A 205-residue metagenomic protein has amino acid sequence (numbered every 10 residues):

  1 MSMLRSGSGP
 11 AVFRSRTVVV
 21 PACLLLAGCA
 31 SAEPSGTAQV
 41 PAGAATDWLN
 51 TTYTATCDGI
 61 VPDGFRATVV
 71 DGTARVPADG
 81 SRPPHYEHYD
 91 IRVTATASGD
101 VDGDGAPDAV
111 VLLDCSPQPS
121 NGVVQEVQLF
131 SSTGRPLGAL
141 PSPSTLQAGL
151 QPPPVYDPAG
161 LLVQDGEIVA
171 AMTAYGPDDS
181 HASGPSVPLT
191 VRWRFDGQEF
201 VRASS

Functional and structural regions predicted by a protein language model:
S2-C23, A30-G64, L150-S205: Acidic, small-residue rich beta-repeat scaffolds with periodic aromatic anchors
V40-G43, D47-A78, S120-S144, R192-G197: Beta-propeller blade repeat segments, especially FG-GAP/WD-type strand-to-loop junctions in 6- to 7-bladed propeller
A74-V93, A97: A glycine-rich, hydrophobic loop/mini-helix early in the fold
E87-T94, L146-V155: Repeat-based blade/solenoid architectures
D90-V101, D157-G166: Beta-propeller blade termini
G103-L113, G166-A171: Acidic/hydrophobic-patterned starts of short beta strands in beta-sheet-rich repeat architectures
A106, S131-R135, L162-I168: Short, solvent-exposed coil/turn segments at beta-strand boundaries
C115-P119, Y175-D178: Short glycine/acidic-enriched loop and turn motifs that connect beta-strands
